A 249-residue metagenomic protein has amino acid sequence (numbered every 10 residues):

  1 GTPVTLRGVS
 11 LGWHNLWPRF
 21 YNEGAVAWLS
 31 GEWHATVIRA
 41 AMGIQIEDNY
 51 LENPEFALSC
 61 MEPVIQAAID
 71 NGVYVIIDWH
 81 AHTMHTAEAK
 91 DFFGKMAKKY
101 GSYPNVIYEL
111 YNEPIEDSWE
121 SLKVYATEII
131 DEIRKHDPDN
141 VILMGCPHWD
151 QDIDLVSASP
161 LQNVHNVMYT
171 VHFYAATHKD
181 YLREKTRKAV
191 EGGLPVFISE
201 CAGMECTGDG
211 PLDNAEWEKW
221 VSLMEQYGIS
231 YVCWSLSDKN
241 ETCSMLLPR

Functional and structural regions predicted by a protein language model:
G1-V37, K188: N-terminal carbohydrate-binding accessory modules
T2-V4, M61-V64, W220-M224: Extended, compositionally biased low-complexity polar/Lys-Gly-rich tracts and adjacent boundary/linker regions are
W13, P18, T36, Y74 (+5 more regions): Extracellular glycoside hydrolase catalytic/binding regions
A25-V26, V64, K185, W220: Residues within well-ordered alpha-helices
V26-Y100, P104-V106, N112-I115: Substrate-binding cleft and catalytic face of glycoside hydrolase catalytic domains, especially the flexible beta-alpha
